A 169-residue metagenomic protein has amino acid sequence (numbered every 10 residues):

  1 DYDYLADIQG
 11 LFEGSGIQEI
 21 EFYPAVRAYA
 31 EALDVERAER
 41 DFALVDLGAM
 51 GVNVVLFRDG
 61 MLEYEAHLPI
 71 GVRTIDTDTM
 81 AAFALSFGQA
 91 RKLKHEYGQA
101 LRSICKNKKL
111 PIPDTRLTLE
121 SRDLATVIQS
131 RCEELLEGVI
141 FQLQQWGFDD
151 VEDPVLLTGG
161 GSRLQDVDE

Functional and structural regions predicted by a protein language model:
D1, L135-L136: Conserved phosphate-binding loops in N-terminal lobes of ATP-dependent enzymes of the actin/Hsp70/sugar-kinase
D1-L44, L62-E63, V72, S86-F87 (+2 more regions): Nucleotide/phosphate-binding catalytic cleft detector across ATP-hydrolyzing and phosphate-transferring enzymes
F12, T79, V139, L157: Residue-level signature of catalytic and energy-coupling elements of molecular machines, predominantly ATP/GTP-dependent
L44-G51, F57-G60, P69-R73, G159-S162: A short acidic Gly-Thr/Ser loop motif
M61-F83: Short glycine-rich, Thr/Ser-proximal phosphate-binding strand/loop in the N-terminal lobe of ATP-dependent enzymes
L136, I140-P154: Phosphate/pyrophosphate-binding loops at sites that engage ATP/ADP/AMP, CoA/4′-phosphopantetheine, polyphosphate
V151-E169: Glycine-rich phosphate-binding loops at beta-strand->alpha-helix junctions
